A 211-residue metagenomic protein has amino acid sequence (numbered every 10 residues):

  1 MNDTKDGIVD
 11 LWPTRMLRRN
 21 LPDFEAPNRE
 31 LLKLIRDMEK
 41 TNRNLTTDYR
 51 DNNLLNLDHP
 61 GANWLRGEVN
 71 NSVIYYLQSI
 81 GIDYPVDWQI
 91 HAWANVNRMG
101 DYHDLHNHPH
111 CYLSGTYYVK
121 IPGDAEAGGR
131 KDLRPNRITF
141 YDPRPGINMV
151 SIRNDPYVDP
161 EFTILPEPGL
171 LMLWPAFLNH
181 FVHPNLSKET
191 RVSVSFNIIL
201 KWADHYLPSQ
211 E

Functional and structural regions predicted by a protein language model:
M1-D83, Y102: Non-heme Fe(II)/2-oxoglutarate
L11, Y84-V86, N107-C111, R130-D132 (+1 more regions): A generic structural micro-feature
R15, I90, C111-L113, R134-N136 (+2 more regions): Residues that flank catalytic or metal-binding motifs in active/ligand-binding sites
I82-A92: A short coil-to-beta-strand element that immediately follows conserved catalytic motifs
N95-L171, D204-P208: Catalytic core of non-heme Fe(II) oxygenases with the double-stranded beta-helix
H103-H106, H180-L186: Short beta-strand His + acidic residue motifs that chelate non-heme Fe in jelly-roll/DSBH and cupin folds
S114-Y117, E189-D204: A short hydrophobic beta-strand segment most commonly corresponding to one strand of the jelly-roll/cupin
L173-F177: Short, proline-centered helix/strand-breaking motifs
